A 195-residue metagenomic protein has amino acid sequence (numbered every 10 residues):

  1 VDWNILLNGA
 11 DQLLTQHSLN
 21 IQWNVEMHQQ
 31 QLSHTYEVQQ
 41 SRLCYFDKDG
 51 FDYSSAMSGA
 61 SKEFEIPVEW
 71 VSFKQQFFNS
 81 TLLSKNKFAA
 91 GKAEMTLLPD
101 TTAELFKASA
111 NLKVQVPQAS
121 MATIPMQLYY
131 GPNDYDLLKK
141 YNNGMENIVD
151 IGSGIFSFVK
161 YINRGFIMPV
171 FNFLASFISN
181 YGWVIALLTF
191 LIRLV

Functional and structural regions predicted by a protein language model:
V1-V149: Soluble non-transmembrane domains of integral membrane proteins
Y129-N180: Interfacial loop/helix-cap signal at membrane boundaries in integral membrane proteins
L188-V195: Cytosol/matrix-facing ends of alpha-helical transmembrane segments
